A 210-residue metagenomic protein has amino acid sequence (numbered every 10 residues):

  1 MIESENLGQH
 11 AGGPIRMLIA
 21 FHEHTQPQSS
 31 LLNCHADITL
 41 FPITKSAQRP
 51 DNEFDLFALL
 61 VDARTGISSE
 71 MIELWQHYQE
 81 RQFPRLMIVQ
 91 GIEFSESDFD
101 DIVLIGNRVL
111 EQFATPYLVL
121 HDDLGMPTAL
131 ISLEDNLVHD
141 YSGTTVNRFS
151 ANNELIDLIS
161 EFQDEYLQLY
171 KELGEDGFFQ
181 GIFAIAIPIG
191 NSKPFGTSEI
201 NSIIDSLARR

Functional and structural regions predicted by a protein language model:
M1-R210: Structural and coupling elements of P-loop NTPases
